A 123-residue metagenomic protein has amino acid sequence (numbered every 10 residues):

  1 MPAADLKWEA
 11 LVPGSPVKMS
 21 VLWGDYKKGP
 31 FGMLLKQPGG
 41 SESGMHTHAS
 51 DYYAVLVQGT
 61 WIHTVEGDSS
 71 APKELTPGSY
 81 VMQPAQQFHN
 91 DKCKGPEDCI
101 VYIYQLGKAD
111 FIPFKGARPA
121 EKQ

Functional and structural regions predicted by a protein language model:
M1-F31, G116-Q123: A short, N-terminal "cap"/entry segment at the start of jelly-roll beta-barrel domains of the cupin/DSBH fold
G14, D25-P30, G44-V55: His-enriched metal-coordination microenvironments in redox/metal-binding proteins
M19-V21, G32-L34, Y53, P72 (+1 more regions): Conserved hydrophobic/aromatic beta-strand scaffold that supports enzyme active sites
G24-K27, W61, V65-Q86: Short acidic-glycine-tyrosine-enriched beta hairpin
M33-L35, S43-H48, V65, P72-K73 (+1 more regions): Short histidine-centered beta-strand/loop micro-motifs that create catalytic or ligand/metal-coordination sites
P38, E74-G95, L106: Conserved metal-binding segment of the jelly-roll/cupin
P38-S41, H48-D68: Glycine- and acidic-residue-biased ligand/ion/polar-headgroup-sensing regions
N90-Q123: Double-stranded beta-helix
